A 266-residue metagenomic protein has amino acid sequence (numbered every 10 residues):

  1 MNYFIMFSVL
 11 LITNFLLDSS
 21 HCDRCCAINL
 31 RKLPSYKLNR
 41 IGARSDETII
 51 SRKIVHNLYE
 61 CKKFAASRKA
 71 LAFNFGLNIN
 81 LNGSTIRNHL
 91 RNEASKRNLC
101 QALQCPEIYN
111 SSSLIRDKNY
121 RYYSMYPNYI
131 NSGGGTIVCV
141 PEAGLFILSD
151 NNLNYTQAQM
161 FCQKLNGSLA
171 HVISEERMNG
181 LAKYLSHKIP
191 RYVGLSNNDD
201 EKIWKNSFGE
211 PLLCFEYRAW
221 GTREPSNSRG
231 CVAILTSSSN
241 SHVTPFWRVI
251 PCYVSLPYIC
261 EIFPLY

Functional and structural regions predicted by a protein language model:
Y3-S8, I12-G134, C139-P141, D150-N152 (+4 more regions): Extracellular disulfide-rich cysteine clusters
A70, N166-G167: A structural motif
S112-Y120, R191-R229, L235-S241: Surface-exposed ligand-recognition segments of extracellular binding domains, strongest in the long/variable loop
F146-I147: Extracellular cysteine-rich, disulfide-stabilized repeat modules
N154-L165: Short aromatic-cysteine micro-motif
Q157, L169-M178: Short glycine/proline-centered loop/turn elements that form peptide/ligand docking sites
C162, S174, V193, W220 (+2 more regions): Terminal peptide-recognition signature
A233-I259: Carbohydrate-recognition loop of C-type lectin domains
